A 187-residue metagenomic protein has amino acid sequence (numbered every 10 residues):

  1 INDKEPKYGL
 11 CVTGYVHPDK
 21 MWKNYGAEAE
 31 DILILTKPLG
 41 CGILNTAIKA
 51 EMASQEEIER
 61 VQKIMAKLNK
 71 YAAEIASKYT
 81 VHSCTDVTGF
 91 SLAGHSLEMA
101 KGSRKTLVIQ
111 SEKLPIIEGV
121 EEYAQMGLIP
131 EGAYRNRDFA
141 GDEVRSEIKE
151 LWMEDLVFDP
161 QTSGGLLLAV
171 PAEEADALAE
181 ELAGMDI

Functional and structural regions predicted by a protein language model:
I1-I187: Helix-biased detector of long, well-ordered alpha-helical tracts
